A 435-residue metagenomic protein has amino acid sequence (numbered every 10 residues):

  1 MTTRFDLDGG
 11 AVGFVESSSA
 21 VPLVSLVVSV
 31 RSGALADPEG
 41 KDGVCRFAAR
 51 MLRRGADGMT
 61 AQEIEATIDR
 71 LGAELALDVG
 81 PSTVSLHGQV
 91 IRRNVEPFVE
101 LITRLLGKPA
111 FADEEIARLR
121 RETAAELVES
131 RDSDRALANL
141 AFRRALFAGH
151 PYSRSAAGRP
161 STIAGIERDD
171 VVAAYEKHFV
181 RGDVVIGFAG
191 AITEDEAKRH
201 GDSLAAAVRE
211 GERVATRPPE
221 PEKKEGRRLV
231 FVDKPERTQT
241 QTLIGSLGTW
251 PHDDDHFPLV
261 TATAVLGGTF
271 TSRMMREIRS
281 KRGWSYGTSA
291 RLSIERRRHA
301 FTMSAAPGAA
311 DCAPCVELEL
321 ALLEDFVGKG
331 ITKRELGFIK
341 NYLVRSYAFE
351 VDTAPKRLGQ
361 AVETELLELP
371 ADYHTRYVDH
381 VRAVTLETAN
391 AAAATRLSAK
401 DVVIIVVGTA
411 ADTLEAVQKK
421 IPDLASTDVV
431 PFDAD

Functional and structural regions predicted by a protein language model:
M1-F5, E126, R144-V184, T216-P221 (+3 more regions): Histidine-acidic residue clusters that define the catalytic metal-binding segment of zinc metallopeptidase domains
M1-V24: N- or domain-start disorder-to-order transition segments that initiate the globular core
T2, V185-A191, T302, K340-D435: C-terminal regions of mature proteins
G10, V28, R46-A48, I68 (+14 more regions): Buried hydrophobic packing residues in well-ordered domains
S25-R92, D132, S155, G268-W284 (+1 more regions): M16/MPP (pitrilysin/insulinase) zinc-metallopeptidase core fold and M16-derived inactive scaffolds
R54-G58, G88-E122, T269, S289 (+5 more regions): M16/insulysin-pitrilysin zinc metalloprotease superfamily fold
E65-A174, D195, S203, E220-E222 (+3 more regions): Acidic/histidine-enriched segments that form metal/cofactor-coordinating and catalytic pocket/exosite environments
A148, Y152, A156, V180-R181 (+3 more regions): An aromatic/glycine/proline-enriched structural segment found at the starts of mature extracellular/organellar domains
